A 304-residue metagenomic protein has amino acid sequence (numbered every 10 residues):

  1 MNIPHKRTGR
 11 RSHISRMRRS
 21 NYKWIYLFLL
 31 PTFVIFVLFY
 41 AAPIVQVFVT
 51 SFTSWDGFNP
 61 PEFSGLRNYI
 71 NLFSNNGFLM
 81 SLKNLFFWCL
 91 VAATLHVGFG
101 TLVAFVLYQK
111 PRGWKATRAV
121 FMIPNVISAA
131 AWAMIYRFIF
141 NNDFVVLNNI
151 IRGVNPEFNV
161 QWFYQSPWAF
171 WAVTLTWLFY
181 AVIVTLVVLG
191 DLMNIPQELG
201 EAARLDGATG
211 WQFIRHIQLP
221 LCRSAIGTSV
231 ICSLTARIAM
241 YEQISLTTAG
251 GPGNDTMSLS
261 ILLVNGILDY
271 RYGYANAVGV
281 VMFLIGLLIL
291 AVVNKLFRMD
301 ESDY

Functional and structural regions predicted by a protein language model:
M1-R19: Short, Lys/Arg-rich, polar N-terminal cytosolic tail immediately upstream of the first transmembrane signal-anchor
N21-Y304: A structural signal for multi-pass alpha-helical bundles of membrane permease subunits that mediate small-molecule
